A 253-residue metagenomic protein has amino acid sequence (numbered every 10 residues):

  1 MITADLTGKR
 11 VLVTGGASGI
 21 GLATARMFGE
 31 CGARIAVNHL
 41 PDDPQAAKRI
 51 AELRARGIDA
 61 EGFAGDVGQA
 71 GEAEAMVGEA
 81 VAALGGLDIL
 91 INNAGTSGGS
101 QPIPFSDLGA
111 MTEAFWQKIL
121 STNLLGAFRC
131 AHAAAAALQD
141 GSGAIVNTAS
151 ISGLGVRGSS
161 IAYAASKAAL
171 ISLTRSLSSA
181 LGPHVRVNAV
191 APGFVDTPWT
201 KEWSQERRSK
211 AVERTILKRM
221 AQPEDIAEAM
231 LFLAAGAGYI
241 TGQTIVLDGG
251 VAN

Functional and structural regions predicted by a protein language model:
R10, A17-S18: Conserved glycine-rich cofactor-binding loop
C31-K48: Conserved glycine-rich Rossmann-like NAD(P)H-binding loop of the short-chain dehydrogenase/reductase
D43-P44, A64-V77, E113, E224-D225: The beta1-alpha1 cofactor-binding region of Rossmann-like NAD(H)/NADP(H)-dependent oxidoreductases
Q101-Q117, A211: Substrate-binding pocket helix/loop in short-chain dehydrogenase/reductase
A131, S166, T174: Active-site helix of classical SDR
A137, G182, R219-L247, A252: C-terminal substrate-recognition "lid" of short-chain dehydrogenase/reductases
S150: Residue(s) in the substrate-gating loop at a strand-loop-helix junction that position the organic substrate next
